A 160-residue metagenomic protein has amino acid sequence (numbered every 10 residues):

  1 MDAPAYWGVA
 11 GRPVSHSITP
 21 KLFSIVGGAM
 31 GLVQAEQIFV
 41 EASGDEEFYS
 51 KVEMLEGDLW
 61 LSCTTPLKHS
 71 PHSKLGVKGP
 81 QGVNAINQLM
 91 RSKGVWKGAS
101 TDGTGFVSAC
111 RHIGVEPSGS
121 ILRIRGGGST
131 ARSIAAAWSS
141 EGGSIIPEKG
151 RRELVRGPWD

Functional and structural regions predicted by a protein language model:
M1-D2, K149: Charged interaction patches that mediate protein-protein contacts
D2-I113: Phosphate/diphosphate ligand-binding glycine-rich loop within oxidoreductases
A5-W7, L59, S120-L122, G143-I145 (+1 more regions): Hydrophobic beta-strand segments of well-ordered beta-sheets in folded domains
G11, G98-G103, C110-G143, P147-K149: Glycine-rich adenosine-cofactor-binding loop
F23, L75, W138-E141, G157: Short, aromatic/basic amphipathic alpha-helical patches
D45, G128, V155-R156: Short secondary-structure boundary/hinge segments and terminal tails
E148-D160: Active-site rim beta-loop-alpha module in soluble metabolic enzymes
